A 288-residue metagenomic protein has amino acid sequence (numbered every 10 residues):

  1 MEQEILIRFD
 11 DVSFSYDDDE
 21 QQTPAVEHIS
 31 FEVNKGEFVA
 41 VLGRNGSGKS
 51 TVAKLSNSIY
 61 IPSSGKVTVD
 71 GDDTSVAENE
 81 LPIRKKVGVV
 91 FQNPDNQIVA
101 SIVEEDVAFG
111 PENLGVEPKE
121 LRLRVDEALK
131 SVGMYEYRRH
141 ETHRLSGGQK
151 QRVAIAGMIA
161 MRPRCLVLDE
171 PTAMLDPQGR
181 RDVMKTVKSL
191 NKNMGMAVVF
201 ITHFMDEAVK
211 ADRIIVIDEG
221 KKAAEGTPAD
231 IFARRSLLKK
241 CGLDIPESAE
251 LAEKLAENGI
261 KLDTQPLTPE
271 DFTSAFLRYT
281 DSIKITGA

Functional and structural regions predicted by a protein language model:
L42-R44: The feature captures the beta-strand-to-loop junction immediately N-terminal to the Walker
N57: Helix-to-loop junction immediately C-terminal to a conserved catalytic motif
K66-P82: ABC ATPase NBD Q-loop/coupling interface
K119-Y137: Conserved ABC ATPase "signature" region
E141-L145, Q149: Conserved ABC ATPase signature
L166-D169: Catalytic Walker B motif of ABC-type/P-loop ATPase nucleotide-binding domains
